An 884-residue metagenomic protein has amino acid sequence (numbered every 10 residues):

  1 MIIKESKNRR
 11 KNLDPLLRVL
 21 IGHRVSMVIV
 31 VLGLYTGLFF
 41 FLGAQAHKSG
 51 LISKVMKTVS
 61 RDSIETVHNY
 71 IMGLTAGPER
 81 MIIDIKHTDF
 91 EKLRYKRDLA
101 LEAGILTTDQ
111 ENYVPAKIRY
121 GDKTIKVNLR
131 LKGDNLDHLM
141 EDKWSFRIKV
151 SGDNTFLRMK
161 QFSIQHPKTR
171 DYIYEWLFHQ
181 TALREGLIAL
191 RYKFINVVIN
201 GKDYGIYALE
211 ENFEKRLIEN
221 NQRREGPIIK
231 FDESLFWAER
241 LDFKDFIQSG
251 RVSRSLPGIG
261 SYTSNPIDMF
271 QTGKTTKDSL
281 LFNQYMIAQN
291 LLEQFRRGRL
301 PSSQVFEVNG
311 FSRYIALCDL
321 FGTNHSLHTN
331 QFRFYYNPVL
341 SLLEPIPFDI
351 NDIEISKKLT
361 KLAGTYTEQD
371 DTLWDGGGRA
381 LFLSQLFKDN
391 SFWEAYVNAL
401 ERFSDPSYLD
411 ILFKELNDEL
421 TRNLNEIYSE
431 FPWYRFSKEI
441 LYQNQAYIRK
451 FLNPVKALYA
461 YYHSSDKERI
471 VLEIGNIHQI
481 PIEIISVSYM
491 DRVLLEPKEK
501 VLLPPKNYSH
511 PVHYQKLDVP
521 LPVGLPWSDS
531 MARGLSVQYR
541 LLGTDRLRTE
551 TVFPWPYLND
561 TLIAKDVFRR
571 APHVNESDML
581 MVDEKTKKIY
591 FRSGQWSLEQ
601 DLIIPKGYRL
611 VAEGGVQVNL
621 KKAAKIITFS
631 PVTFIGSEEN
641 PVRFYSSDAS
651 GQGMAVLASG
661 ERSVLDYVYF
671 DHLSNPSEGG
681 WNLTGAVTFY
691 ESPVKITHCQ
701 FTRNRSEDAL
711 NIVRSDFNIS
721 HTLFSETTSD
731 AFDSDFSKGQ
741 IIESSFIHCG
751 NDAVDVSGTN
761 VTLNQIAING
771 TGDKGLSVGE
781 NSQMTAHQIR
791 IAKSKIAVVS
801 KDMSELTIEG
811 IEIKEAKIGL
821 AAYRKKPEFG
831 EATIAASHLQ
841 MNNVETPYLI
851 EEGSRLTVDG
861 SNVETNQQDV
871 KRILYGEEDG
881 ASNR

Functional and structural regions predicted by a protein language model:
I2-I3, K7-L562, A612: Phosphate/dinucleotide-binding and metal-coordinating scaffold of catalytic cores in nucleotide-dependent enzymes
P505, T551-G614, N619-R884: Extracellular beta-rich repeat passengers
